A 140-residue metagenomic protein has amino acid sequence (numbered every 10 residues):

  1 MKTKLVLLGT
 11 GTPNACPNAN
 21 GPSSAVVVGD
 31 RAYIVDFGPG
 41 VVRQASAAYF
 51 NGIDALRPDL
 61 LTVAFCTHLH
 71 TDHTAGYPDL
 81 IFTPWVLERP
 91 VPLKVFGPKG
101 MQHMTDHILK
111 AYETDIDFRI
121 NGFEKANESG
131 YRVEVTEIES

Functional and structural regions predicted by a protein language model:
M1-S140: Binuclear metal-dependent hydrolase catalytic cores
